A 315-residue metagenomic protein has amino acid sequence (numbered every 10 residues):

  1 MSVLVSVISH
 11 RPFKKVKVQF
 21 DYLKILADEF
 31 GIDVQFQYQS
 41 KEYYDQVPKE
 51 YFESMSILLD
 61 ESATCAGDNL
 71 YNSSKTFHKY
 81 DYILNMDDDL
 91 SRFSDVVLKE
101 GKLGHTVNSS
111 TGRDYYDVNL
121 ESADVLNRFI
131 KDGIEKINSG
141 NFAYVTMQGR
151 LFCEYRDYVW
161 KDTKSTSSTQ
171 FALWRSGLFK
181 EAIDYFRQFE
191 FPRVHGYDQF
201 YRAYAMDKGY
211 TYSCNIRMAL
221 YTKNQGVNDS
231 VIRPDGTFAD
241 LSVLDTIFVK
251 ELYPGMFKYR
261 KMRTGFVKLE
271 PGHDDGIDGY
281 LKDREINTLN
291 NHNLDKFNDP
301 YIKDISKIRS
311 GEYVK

Functional and structural regions predicted by a protein language model:
S2-V7, L23, D33-F36: Hydrophobic targeting segments
V7-A27: Short, well-formed alpha-helical segments that are part of the catalytic scaffolds of diverse glycosyltransferases
K15, Q19, R193-K315: C-terminal catalytic/acceptor-binding lobe
Y38-Y80, F93-K102: Active-site-proximal specificity loops/subdomain of glycosyltransferases
Y80, S139-A143, Y210: Short, high-confidence coil segments that cap the C-terminus of an alpha-helix and link into the following beta-strand
I83: Short aromatic/hydrophobic "clamp" motif used to bind/position activated sugar donors
D88-R92: Acidic metal-phosphate-binding loop of nucleotide-sugar-dependent transferases
F93-V194: Conserved catalytic core of nucleotide-sugar-dependent glycosyltransferases
